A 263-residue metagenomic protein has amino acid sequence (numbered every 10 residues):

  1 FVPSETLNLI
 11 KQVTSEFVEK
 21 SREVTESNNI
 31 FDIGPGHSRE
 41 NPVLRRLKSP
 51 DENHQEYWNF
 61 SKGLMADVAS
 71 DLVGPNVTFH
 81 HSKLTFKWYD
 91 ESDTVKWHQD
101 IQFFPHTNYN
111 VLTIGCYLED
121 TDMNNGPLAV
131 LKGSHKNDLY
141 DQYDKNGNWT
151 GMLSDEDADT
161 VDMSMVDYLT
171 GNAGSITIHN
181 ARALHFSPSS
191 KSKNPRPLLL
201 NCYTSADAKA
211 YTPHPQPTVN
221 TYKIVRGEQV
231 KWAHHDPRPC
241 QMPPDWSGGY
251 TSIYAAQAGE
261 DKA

Functional and structural regions predicted by a protein language model:
F1-W97, F103-P105, Y143: Non-heme Fe(II)-dependent double-stranded beta-helix
V24-D32, I176, R182-A263: Non-heme Fe(II)/2-oxoglutarate
F31, Q99, G147-M165, K193-P195 (+1 more regions): Short, surface-exposed loop/helix-turn segments at secondary-structure junctions that function as lids/hinges flanking
S82, L112, G126, P197: Change "...and in nucleic-acid phosphodiester-cleaving endonucleases..." to "...and in nucleic-acid processing enzymes
K83, W88, Q99, C116-D120 (+1 more regions): Short, structured patches in soluble enzyme cores that scaffold and shape functional sites
H98, P105-M123, T170-G171, I178 (+1 more regions): Short, conserved beta-strand element in jelly-roll/cupin
T121-P188, A208: Double-stranded beta-helix
